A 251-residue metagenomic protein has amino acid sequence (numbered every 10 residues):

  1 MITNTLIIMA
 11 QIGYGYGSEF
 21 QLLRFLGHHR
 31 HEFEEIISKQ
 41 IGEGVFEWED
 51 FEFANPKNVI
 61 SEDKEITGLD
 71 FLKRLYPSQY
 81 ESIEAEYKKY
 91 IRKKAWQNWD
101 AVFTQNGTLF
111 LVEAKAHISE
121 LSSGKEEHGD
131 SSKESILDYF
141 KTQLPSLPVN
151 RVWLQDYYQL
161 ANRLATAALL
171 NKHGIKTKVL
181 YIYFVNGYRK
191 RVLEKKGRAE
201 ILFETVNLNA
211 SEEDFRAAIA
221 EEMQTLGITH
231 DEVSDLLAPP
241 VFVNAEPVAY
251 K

Functional and structural regions predicted by a protein language model:
M1-I91, W96, P247-K251: Nuclease-adjacent, charged terminal/linker segments that flank catalytic cores
L26-F33, I37-Q40, L144, A167-N171 (+1 more regions): Hydrophobic, Leu/Ile/Phe/Ala-enriched alpha-helical segments that form helix-helix packing faces
E84-D100, Y157-T166: A Trp-anchored, charged/polar loop motif used as the substrate-binding/catalytic surface of acyl/ester-handling
K94, T104-Q105, K172-G174: Flexible, charged surface loops at secondary-structure boundaries
Q97-W99, F110, T177: Residue-level detector of short, conserved catalytic/binding motifs and their immediate flanks
A101-F103, T108-A116, R163: Conserved catalytic cores of phosphodiester-cleaving nucleases, focusing on short active-site segments
A116-Y183: Catalytic cores of nucleic-acid endonucleases
A161-K251: Non-catalytic C-terminal interaction segments of nucleic acid-processing enzymes
